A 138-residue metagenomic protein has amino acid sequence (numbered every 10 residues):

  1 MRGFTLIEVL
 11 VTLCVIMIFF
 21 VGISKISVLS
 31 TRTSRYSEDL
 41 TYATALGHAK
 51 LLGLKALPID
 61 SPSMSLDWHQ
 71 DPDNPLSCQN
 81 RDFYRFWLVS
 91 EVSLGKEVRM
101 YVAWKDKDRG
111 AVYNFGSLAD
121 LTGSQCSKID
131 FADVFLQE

Functional and structural regions predicted by a protein language model:
M1: Glycine-rich phosphate-binding loop
F4, V11-C14, S27-E138: Flexible, low-complexity segments enriched in proline/glycine/serine and punctuated by aromatic residues
V9-L10, I23: Hydrophobic packing within well-folded, soluble alpha/beta domains
L13-V21: Hydrophobic membrane-insertion alpha-helices, especially the h-region of bacterial N-terminal signal peptides
F20-I23, H48: ATP/adenylate-binding site constellation spanning eukaryotic-like Ser/Thr protein kinases, ABC-transporter
